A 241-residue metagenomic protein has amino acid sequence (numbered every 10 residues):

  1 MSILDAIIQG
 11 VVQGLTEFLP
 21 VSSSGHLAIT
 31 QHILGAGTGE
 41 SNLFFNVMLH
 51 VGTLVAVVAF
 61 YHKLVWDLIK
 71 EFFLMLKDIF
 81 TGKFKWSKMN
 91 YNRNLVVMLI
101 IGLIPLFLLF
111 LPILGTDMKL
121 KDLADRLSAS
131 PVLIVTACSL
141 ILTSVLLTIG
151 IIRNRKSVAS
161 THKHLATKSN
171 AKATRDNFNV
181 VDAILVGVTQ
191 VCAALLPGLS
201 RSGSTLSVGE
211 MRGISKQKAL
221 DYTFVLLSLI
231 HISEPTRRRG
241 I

Functional and structural regions predicted by a protein language model:
M1-S233, R237-R238: Multi-pass membrane proteins that catalyze or facilitate reactions on polyprenyl-/lipid-phosphate substrates and their
